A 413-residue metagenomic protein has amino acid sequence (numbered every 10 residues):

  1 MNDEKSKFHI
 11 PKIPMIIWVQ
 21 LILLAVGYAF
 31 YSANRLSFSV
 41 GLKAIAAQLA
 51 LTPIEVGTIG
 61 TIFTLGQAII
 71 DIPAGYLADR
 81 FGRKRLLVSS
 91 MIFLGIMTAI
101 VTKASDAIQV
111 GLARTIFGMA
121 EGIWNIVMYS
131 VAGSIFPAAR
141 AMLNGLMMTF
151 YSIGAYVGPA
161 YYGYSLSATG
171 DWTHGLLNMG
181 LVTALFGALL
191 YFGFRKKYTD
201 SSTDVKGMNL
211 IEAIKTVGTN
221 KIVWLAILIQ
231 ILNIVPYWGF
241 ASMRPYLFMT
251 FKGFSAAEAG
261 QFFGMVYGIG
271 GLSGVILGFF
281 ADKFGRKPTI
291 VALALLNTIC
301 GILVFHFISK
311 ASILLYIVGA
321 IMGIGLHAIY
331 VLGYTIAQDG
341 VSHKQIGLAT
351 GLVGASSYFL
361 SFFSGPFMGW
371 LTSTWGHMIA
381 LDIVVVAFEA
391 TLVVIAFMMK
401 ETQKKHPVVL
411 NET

Functional and structural regions predicted by a protein language model:
D3-I13, Y198-A226, T413: Juxtamembrane intracellular "pre-TM" segments in multi-pass secondary transporters
F38-S39, I222-G274: Extracytoplasmic gate region of multi-pass secondary transporters
I69-S105: Conserved MFS/SLC helix-loop-helix module at the cytosolic interface between two early adjacent transmembrane helices
R80-S90, K283-A294: Cytoplasmic membrane-interface "Motif A"-like loop-to-helix N-cap segments of 12-TM Major Facilitator Superfamily
A113-Y151: Cytoplasmic helix-loop-helix junction between adjacent transmembrane helices in 12-TM secondary transporters
L143-F194: Helix-loop-helix hairpin linking two adjacent transmembrane segments in secondary transporters
R286-I336: C-terminal transmembrane helical hairpin of 12-TM major facilitator-type secondary transporters
Q338-W375: A late C-terminal transmembrane helix in Major Facilitator Superfamily
